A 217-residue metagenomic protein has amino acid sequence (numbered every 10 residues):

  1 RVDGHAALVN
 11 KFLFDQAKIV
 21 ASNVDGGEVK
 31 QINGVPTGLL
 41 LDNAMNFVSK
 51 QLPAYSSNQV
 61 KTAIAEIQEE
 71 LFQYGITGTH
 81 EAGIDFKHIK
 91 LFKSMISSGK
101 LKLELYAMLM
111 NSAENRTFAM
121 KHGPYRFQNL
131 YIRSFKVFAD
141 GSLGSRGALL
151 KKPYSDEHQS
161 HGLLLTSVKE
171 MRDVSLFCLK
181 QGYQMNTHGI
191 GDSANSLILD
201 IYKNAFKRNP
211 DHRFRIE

Functional and structural regions predicted by a protein language model:
R1-M108, R126-L179: Catalytic pocket of metal/acid-base enzymes, prominently hydrolases
L71, K207-E217: C-terminal active-site-proximal or functional interface alpha/beta core segments in diverse enzymes
T77-A82, Y106, Q184-G189, F214-E217: Short catalytic-loop micro-motif centered on adjacent basic/acidic residues
A82-H88, A113, S193-N195: Acidic-and-aromatic substrate-binding clefts and catalytic sites of carbohydrate-active enzymes
K90-M95, R116-K121, N195-K207: Distinct, well-ordered alpha-helical segments
A113-N115, I132: Hydrophobic, small-residue-rich alpha-helical packing segments that form membrane-like cores
L143-R146, Y183-S193: Short acidic/histidine-rich active-site segments
V174-K180, D192-L197: Long, K/E/R/D-enriched contiguous segments that form extended
